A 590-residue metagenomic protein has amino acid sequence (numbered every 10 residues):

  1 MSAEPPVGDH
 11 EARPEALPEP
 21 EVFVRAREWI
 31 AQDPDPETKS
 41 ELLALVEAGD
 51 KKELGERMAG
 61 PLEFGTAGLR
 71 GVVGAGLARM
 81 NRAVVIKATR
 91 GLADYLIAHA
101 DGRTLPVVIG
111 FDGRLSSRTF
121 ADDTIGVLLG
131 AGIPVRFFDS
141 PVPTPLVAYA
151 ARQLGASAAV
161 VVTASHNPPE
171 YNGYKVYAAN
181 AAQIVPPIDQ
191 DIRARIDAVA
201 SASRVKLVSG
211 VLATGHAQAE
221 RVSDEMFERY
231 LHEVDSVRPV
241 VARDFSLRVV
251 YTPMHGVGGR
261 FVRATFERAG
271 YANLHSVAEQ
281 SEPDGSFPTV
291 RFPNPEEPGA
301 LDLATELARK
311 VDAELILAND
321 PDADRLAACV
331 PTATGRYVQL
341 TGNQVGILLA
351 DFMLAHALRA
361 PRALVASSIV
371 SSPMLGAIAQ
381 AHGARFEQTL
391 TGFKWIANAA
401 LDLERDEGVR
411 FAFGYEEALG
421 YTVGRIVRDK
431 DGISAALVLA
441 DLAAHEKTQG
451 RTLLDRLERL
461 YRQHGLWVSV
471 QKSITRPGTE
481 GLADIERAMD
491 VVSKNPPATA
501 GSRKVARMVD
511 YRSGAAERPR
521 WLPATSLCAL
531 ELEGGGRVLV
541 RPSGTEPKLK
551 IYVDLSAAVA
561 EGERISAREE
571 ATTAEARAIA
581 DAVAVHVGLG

Functional and structural regions predicted by a protein language model:
L17-T124, E220-S246, V257, W521: An N-terminal, well-structured beta->alpha segment
W29, D33, E37, E53-L62 (+1 more regions): Gly/Ser/Thr-enriched, mixed-charge loops and adjacent short helices that form phosphate/oxyanion-binding elements
M58-A78, A164-N167, P253-T265, P321 (+3 more regions): Conserved phosphate/anionic-ligand binding catalytic regions in large, soluble enzymes, centered on
V108-Y171, T265-E267, A272-A328: N-terminal small/polar loop signature for handling phosphorylated ligands or for N-terminal nucleophile
R118-I125, A148-R152, E170-V176, R204 (+10 more regions): Short acidic, glycine/serine/threonine-rich loops at helix termini
A179-A182, A194, A200-S201, E306-S367 (+1 more regions): Replace "Mg2+/Mn2+-dependent" with "divalent metal-dependent
R309, A313-L315, R336, H356-R541 (+2 more regions): Phosphate-binding and adjacent anionic-ligand microenvironments
